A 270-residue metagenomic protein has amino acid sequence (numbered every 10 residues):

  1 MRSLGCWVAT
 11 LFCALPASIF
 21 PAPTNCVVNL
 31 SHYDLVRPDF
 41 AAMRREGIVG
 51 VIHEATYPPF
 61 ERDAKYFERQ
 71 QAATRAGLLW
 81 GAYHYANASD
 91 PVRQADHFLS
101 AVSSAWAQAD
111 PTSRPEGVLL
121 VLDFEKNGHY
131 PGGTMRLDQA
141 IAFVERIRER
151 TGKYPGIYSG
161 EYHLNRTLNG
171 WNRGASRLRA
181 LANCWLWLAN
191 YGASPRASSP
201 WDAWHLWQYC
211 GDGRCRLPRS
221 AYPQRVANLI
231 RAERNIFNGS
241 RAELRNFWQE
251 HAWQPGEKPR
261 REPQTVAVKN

Functional and structural regions predicted by a protein language model:
M1-V8: Bacterial N-terminal signal peptides that target proteins for export
A14-P16: N-terminal signal peptide c-region/cleavage motif recognized by signal peptidases
F20-K153: Substrate-binding cleft of extracellular glycoside hydrolase catalytic domains
F20-S31, P38, R173-N270: Functionally critical loop-and-helix segments that line ligand-binding/catalytic clefts of soluble enzyme domains
L30-S31, F124, Y158-G160, A189: Short His-Asn-centered micro-motif
R37-P38, F60-K65, D90-R93, G128-M135 (+4 more regions): Extracytoplasmic/secreted cell-surface and envelope-processing proteins
L99-L122, K126-H129, W171-A203: Structural recognition of alpha->loop->beta junctions
G152-R166: Aromatic-lined carbohydrate-recognition surfaces of secreted/lumenal glycan-active proteins
